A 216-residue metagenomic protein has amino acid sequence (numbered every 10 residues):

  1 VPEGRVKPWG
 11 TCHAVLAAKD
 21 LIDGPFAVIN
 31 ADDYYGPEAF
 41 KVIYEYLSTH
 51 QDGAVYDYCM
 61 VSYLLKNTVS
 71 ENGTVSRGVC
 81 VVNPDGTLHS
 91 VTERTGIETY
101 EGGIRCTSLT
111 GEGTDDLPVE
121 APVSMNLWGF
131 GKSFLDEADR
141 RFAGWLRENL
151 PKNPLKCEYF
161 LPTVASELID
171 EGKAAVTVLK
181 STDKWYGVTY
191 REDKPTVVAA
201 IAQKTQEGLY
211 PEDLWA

Functional and structural regions predicted by a protein language model:
V1-N30, Y35-G36, F40-V42, T49: Conserved N-terminal catalytic core of the sugar/cofactor nucleotidyltransferase
D23-G24, A31, G53-Y58, S76 (+1 more regions): Short coil/turn connectors at secondary-structure junctions
P37-L127: Conserved core of the sugar-phosphate nucleotidyltransferase
P122, T177-D183: Catalytic beta-strand/loop signature of glycosyltransferases that borders the donor
L127-A138: Conserved nucleotide-sugar donor-binding and metal-coordinating catalytic region shared by glycosyltransferases
A138-A174: A C-terminal functional module that forms or caps the active site or interfaces directly with catalytic machinery
K194-A216: Long, low-complexity C-terminal extensions of enzymes
